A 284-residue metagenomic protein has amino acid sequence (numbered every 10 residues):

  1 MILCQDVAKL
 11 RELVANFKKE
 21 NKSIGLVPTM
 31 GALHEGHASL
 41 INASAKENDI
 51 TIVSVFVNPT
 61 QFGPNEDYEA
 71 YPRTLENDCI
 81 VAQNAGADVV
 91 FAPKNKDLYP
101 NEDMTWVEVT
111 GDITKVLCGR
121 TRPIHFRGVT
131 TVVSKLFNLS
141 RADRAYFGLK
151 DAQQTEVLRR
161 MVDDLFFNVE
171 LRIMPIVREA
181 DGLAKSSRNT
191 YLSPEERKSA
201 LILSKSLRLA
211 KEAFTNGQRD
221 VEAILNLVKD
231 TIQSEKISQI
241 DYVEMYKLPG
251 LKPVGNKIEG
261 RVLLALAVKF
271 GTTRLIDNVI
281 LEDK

Functional and structural regions predicted by a protein language model:
I2-I237, G250, I280: Nucleotidyltransferase catalytic core that binds NTPs
L227-K284: Phosphate/ribose-recognition catalytic cores of enzymes acting on nucleotide-derived substrates
